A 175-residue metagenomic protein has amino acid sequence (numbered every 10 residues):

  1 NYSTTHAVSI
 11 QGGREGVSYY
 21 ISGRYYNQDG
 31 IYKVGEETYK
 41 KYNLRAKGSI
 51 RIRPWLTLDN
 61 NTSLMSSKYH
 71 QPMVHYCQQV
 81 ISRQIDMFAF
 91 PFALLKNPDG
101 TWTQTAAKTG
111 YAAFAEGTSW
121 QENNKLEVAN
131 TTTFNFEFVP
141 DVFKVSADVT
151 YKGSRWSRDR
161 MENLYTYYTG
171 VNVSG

Functional and structural regions predicted by a protein language model:
N1, Y26, G30-Y39, N43-A129 (+1 more regions): Surface-exposed loop/interface segments of Gram-negative outer-membrane beta-barrel transport/assembly proteins
A7, S18, V142-V149: Beta-sheet entry/capping signal
A7-Q11, K47, T131-T133: Outer-membrane beta-barrel architecture
G12-G13, G30: Glycine-centered flexibility sites
G13-G16, I50-P54, F136-P140: Outer-membrane beta-barrel strand-turn architecture
G16-S18, E127: Coil-to-beta-strand transition motifs
